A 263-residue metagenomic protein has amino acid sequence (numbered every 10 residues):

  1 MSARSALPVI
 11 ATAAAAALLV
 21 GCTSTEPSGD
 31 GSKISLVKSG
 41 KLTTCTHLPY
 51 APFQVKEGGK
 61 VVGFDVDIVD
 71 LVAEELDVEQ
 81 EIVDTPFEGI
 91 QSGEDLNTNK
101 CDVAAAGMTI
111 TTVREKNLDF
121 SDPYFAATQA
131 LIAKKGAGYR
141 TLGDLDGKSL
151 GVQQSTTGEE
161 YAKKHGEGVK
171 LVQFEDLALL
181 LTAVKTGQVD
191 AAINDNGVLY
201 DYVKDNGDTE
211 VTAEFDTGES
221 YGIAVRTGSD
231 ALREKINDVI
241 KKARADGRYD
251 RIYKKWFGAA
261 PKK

Functional and structural regions predicted by a protein language model:
L18-G21: C-terminal motif of bacterial Sec signal peptides marking the signal peptidase cleavage site
T23-E26: Bacterial signal peptide processing site
G29-A106: Extracytoplasmic small-molecule ligand-binding "clamshell" domains of the periplasmic binding protein/Venus flytrap
L42-T46, L142-S155: Short loop->beta-strand "edge-of-pocket" segments that line small-molecule binding or catalytic clefts across diverse
D77-E79, N97-A106, S149, K185-D195 (+1 more regions): Alpha-to-beta junction loops
E79-D144: Acidic, polar ligand-binding/catalytic clefts
I82-E94, A137, Q154-T157, V172-T182 (+1 more regions): Short helix-initiation/N-cap motifs at beta->coil->alpha
F125-A133, N196, Y200-K241, A259-K263: Periplasmic-binding protein-like
